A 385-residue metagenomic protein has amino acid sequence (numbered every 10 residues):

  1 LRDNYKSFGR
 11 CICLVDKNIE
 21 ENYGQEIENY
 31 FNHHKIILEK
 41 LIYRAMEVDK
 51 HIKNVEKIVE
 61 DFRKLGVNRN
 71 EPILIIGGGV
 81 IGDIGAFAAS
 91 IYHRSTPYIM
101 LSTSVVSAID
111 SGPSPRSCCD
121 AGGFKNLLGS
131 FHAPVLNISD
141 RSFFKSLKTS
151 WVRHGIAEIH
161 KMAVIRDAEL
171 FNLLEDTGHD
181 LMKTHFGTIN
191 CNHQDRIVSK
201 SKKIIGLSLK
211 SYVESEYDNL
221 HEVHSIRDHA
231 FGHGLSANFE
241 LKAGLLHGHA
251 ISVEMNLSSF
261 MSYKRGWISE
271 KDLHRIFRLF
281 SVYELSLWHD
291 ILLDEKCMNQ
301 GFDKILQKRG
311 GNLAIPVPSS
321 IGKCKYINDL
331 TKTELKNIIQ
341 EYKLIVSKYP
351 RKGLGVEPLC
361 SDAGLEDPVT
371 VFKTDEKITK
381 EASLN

Functional and structural regions predicted by a protein language model:
L1-P72, K161: ATP/NTP phosphate-donor binding region
Y5, G66-N68, I91-H93, D120-A121 (+4 more regions): Solvent-exposed alpha-helices and their adjacent loops that cap or buttress functional pockets in soluble metabolic
V80-F87, A108-I109, N238: Short glycine/serine/threonine-rich phosphate/pyrophosphate-binding segments that cradle anionic phosphate groups
F87-K183: A glycine/threonine-rich phosphate-anchoring loop and its flanking beta-alpha core in nucleotide/phosphate-binding
L136-N137, S142-T149, A157-E169, D176-K183 (+8 more regions): Generic secondary-structure signature for well-ordered alpha-helical cores
A157-H160, E270, H274-N385: C-terminal charged capping/lid subdomain of soluble metabolic enzymes
K183-E295: Active-site segments that bind and position negatively charged phosphate/pyrophosphate groups
